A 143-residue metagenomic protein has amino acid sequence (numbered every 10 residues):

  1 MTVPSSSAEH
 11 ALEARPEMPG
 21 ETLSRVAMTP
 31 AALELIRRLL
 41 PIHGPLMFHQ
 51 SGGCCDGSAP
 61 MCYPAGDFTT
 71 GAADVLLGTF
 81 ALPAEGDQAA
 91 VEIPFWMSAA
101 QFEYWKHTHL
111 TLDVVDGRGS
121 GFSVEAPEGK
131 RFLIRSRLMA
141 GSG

Functional and structural regions predicted by a protein language model:
M1-G143: Domain-level signature for proteins that mediate thiol-based redox and metal-cofactor handling
